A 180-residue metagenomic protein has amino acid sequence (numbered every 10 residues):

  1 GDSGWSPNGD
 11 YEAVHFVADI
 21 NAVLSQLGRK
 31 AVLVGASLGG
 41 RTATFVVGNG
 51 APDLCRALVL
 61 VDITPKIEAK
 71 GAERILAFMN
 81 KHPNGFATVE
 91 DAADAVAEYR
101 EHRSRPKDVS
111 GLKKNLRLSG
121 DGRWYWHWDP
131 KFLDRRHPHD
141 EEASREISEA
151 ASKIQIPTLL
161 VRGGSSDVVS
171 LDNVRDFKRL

Functional and structural regions predicted by a protein language model:
G1-S3, R41, K66, V168: Active-site loop signature of alpha/beta-hydrolase-fold enzymes
G1-V34: Active-site loop/oxyanion-hole signature of alpha/beta-hydrolase fold enzymes
G4-P7, A69-R74, D172-N173: Short aromatic-enriched loop/helix-cap "lid" or pocket-rim segments at secondary-structure transitions that line
H15-A22, F45, D91, A95 (+3 more regions): Alpha-helical elements of Rossmann-like donor-binding domains used by nucleotide-donor carbohydrate transfer enzymes
A18, G28-R29, D53, S152-I154: Structured loop/turn residues at beta-strand edges in well-structured enzyme cores
Q26-G71: Conserved hydrolase catalytic core segment
I63-D129: Helix-rich cap/lid subdomain of alpha/beta-hydrolase
S119-L180: Conserved serine/cysteine hydrolase catalytic core
